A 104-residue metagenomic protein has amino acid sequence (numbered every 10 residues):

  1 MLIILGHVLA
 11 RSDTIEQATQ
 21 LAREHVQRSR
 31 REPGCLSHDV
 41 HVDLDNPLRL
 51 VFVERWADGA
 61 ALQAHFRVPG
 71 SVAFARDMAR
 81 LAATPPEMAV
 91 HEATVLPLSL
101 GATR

Functional and structural regions predicted by a protein language model:
L2, V40-N46, F74-R104: Glycine-rich beta-strand-turn "strand-cap" elements at beta-sheet edges
L2-L9, D39-F66: Short, well-ordered beta-strand segments in beta-rich or mixed alpha/beta enzyme and ligand-binding folds
L2-V40: N-terminal first-folded block
D13, D45-P47, A57, P69 (+2 more regions): Short alpha-helical
E24, R28-L36, R55-A89: An amphipathic, aromatic/His-enriched active-site/gating alpha helix that lines ligand/cofactor pockets
